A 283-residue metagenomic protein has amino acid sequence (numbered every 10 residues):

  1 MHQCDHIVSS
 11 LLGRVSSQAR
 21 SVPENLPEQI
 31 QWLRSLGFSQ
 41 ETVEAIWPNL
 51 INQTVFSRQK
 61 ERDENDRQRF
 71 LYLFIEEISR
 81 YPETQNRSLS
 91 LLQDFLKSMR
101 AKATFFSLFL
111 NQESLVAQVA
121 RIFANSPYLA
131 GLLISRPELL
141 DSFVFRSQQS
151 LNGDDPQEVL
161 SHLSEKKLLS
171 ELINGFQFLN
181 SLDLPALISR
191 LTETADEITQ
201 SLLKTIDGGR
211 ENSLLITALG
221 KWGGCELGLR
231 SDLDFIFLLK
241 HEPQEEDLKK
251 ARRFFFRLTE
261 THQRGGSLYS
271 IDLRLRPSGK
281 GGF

Functional and structural regions predicted by a protein language model:
M1-F283: Non-catalytic regulatory/linker segments of enzymes
